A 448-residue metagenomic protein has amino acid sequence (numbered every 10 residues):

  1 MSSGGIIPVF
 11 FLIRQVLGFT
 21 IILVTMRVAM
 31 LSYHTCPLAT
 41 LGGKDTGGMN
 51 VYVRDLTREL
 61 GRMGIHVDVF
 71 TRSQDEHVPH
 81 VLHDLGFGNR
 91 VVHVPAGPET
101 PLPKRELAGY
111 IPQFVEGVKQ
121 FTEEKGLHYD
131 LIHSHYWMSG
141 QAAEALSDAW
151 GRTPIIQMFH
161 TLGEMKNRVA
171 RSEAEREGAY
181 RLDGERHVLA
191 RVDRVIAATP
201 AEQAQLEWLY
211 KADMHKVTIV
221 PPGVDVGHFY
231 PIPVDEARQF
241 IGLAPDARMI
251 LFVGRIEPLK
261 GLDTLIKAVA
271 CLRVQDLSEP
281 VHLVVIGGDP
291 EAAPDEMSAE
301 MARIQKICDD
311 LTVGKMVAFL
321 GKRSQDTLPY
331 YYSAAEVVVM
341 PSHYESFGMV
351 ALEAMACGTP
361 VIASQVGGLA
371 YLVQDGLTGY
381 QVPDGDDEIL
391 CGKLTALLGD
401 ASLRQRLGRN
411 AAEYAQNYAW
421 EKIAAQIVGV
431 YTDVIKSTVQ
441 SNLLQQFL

Functional and structural regions predicted by a protein language model:
T20-F87, V91, L448: N-terminal subdomain of nucleotide-sugar transferases
Y230-L243: A short helix/loop element that forms part of the nucleotide-sugar donor recognition site in Leloir-type
A244-K260, I266-V269, V284: Conserved donor-binding/catalytic core segment of Leloir-type glycosyltransferases
E296-R323: Nucleotide-activated donor-binding/catalytic signature segment of Leloir-type glycosyltransferases, i.e., the conserved
K322, Y330-A335: Short alpha-helical donor nucleotide-sugar binding micro-motif in glycosyltransferases
H343: Aromatic "clamp/platform" in nucleotide-sugar-dependent glycosyltransferases that forms part of the donor/acceptor
P360-A363, V373: Short hydrophobic beta-strand element within catalytic cores of glycosyltransferases and related nucleotide-activated
D375-G376, Y380-D387, A396-A401: Conserved acidic donor-binding segment of nucleotide-sugar-dependent glycosyltransferases
